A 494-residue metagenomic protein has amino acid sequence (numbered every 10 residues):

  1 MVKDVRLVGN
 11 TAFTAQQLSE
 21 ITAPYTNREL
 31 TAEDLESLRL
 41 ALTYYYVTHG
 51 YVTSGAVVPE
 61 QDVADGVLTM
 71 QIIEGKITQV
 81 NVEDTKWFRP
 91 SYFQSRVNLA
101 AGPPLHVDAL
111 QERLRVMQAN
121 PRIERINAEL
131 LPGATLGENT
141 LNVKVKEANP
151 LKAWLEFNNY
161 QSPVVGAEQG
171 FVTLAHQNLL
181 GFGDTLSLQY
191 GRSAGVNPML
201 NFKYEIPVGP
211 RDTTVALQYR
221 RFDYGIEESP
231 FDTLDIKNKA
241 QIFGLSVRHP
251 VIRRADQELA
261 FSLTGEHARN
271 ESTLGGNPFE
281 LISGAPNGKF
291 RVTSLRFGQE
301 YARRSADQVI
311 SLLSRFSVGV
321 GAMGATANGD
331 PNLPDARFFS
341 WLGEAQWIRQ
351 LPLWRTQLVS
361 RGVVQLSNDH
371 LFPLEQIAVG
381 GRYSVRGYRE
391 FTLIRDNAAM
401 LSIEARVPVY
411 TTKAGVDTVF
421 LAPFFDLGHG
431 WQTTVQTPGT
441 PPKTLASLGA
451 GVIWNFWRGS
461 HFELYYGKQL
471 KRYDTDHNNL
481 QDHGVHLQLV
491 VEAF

Functional and structural regions predicted by a protein language model:
M1-Q161, T173, Y190-P198, W341 (+1 more regions): Periplasmic polypeptide-binding modules associated with outer-membrane biogenesis and secretion
A128, L151-Q161, V172-T173, G183-A194 (+5 more regions): Transmembrane beta-strand segments that form the barrel wall of outer-membrane beta-barrel proteins
L151-A153, L180-L186, P210-V215, Y224 (+6 more regions): Repeated loop/turn-to-beta-strand initiation elements of outer-membrane beta-barrel proteins
A153-L155, L174, L186-Y190, V215-Y219 (+8 more regions): Membrane-embedded beta-strand positions of outer-membrane beta-barrel proteins
F157-Q161, N178, Y190-A194, Y219-G225 (+11 more regions): Transmembrane beta-strands of outer-membrane beta-barrel pores
Y160-Q169, Y190-L200, L393-D396, M400 (+1 more regions): Solvent-exposed loop/turn segments connecting transmembrane beta-strands in outer-membrane beta-barrel proteins
T214-V359, V363-P373: Transmembrane beta-strand segments of outer-membrane beta-barrel domains in Gram-negative and organellar OMPs
G329-F494: C-terminal transmembrane beta-barrel domains of outer membrane proteins
